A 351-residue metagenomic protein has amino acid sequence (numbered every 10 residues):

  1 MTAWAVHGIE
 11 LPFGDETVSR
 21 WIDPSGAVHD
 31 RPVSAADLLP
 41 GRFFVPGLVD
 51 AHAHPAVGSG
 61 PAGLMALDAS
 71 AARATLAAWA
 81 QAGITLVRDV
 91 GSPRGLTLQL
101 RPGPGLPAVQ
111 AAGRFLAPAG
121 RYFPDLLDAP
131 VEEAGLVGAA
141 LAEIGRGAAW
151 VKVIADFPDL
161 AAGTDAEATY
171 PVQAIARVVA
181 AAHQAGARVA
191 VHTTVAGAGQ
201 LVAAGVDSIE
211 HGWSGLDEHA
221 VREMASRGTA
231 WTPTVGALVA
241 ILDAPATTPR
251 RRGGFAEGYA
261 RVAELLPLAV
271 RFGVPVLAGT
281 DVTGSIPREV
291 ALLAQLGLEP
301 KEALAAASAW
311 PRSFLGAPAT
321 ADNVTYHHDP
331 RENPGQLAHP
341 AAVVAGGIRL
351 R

Functional and structural regions predicted by a protein language model:
M1-A36, R42-F44, H328-P334, I348-R349: N-terminal metal-binding scaffold of metallo-dependent hydrolase/deaminase domains
T2-H7, D30-A69, R73, A77 (+1 more regions): Replace "His-x-His-based motif
I9, A307-A309, A317-R351: C-terminal cap of metal-dependent C-N hydrolases
I9, S25, G41, V49-H52 (+13 more regions): Divalent metal-coordination and catalytic microenvironments
G58, A69-A181, A185, G228-L238: Divalent-metal coordination cores built from histidine and acidic residues
R114-L116, G212-E218, V235-V239, S308 (+2 more regions): Short, acidic/turn-prone active-site loops that include or flank metal/cofactor- and phosphate-binding residues
A161-A260, R271-L277, G297-E299, A303: Active-site core of metal-dependent hydrolases
Q184, E257-P330: His/Asp/Glu-enriched, well-ordered alpha-helical/loop segment that forms or immediately abuts the divalent-metal
